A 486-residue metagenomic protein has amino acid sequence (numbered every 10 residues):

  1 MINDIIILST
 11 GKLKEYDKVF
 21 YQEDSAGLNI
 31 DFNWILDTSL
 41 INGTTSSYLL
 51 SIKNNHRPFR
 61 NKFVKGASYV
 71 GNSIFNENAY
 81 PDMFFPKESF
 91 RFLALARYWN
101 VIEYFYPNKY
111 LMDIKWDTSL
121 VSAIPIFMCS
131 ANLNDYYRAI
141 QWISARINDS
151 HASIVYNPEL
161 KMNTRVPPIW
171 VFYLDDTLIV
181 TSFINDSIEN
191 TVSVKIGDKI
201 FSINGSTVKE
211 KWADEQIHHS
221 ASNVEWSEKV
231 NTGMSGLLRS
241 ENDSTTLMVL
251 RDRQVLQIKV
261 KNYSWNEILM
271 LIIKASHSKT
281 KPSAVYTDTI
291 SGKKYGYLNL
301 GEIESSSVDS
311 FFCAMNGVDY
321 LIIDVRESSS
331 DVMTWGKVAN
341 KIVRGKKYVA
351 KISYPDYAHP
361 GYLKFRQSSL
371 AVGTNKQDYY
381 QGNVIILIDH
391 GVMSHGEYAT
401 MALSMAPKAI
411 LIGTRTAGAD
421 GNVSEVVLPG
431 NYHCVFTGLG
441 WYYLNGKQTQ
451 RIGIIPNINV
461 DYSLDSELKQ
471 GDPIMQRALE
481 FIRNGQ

Functional and structural regions predicted by a protein language model:
M1, E88, V101-K109, F127 (+4 more regions): Cleft-lining beta-strand/loop regions that shape enzyme active-site pockets
M1-N3, Y106-H151: Amphipathic alpha-helical substructures
M1-N76: Cationic-aromatic interfacial patches
S25, T38, T118, D176-T177 (+5 more regions): Coil residues (strongly favoring Ser/Thr
F32-V64, M83-Y104, L160-A213, E304-S305: PDZ/PDZ-like domain segments forming the peptide/carboxylate-binding groove, activating on the N-terminal beta-strands
R91-L95, V101, W116-A123, N132 (+7 more regions): Stable alpha-helical elements in mature extracytoplasmic
Y98, T191-W226, I322-D324, L403 (+3 more regions): Conserved PDZ fold ligand-binding element
N132, S202-T246, S305, D309 (+2 more regions): PDZ domains, with a preference for the canonical peptide-binding region formed by the helix
